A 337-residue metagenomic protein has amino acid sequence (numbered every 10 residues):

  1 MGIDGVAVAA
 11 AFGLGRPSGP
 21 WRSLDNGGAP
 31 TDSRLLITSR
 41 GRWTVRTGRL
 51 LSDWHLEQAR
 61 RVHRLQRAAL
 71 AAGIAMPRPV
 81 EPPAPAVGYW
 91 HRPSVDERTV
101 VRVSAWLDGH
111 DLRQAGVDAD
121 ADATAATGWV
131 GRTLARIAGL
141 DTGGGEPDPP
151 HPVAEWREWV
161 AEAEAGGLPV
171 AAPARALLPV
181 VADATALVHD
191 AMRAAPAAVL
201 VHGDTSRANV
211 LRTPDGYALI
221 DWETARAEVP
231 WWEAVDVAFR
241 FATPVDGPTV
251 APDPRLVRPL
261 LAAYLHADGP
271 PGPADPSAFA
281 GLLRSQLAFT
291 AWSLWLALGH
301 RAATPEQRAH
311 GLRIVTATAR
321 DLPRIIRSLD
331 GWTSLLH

Functional and structural regions predicted by a protein language model:
M1-A84, P214, G331-H337: Conserved NTP-binding catalytic cores of kinases and kinase-like/nucleotidyltransferase enzymes across multiple kinase
L24-S39, T44-V45, P79, A186-W232: Active-site acidic catalytic loop and adjacent metal/ATP-binding pocket of ATP-dependent phosphoryl transfer enzymes
T38-G145: ATP-binding pocket architecture of kinase catalytic cores
L50, E97, V101-A119, A161-L168 (+1 more regions): A glycine-centered beta->alpha junction motif in the catalytic cores of kinase/phosphotransferase enzymes
A125, P271-L283: All-alpha amphipathic helical-bundle segments outside canonical DNA-binding/catalytic cores that form hydrophobic
E146-A191: Active-site catalytic-loop/activation-segment of kinase and kinase-like phosphoryl-transfer enzymes
W231-G269, L283-A302: Active-site activation/catalytic loop segments of kinase-like enzymes and analogous catalytic loops in related
F289-H337: ATP/Mg2+ or Mg2+-diphosphate-binding catalytic cores that bind nucleotide phosphates or diphosphates via glycine-rich
